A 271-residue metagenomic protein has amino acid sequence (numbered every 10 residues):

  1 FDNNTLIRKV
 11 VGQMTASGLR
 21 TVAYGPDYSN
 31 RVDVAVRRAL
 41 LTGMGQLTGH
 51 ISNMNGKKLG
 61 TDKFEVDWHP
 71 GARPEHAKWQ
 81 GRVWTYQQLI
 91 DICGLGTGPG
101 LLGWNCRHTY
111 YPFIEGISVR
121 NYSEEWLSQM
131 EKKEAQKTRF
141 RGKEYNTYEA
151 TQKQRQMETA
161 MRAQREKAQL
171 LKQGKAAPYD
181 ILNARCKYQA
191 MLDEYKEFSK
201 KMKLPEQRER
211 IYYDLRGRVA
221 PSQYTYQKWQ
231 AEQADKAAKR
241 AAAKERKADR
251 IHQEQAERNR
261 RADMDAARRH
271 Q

Functional and structural regions predicted by a protein language model:
F1-G98, G116-Q271: Domain-core detector
L95-I114: C-terminal edge-of-domain segments
